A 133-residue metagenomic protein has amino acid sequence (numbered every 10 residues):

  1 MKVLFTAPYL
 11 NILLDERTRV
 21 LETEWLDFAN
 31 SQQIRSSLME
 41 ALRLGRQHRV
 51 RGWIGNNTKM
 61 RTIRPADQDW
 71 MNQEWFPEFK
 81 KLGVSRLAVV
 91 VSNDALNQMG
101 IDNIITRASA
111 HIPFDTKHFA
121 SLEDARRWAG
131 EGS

Functional and structural regions predicted by a protein language model:
M1-S133: Amphipathic, Lys/Arg-enriched alpha-helical "gate/interface" segment within cytosolic domains that mediates
